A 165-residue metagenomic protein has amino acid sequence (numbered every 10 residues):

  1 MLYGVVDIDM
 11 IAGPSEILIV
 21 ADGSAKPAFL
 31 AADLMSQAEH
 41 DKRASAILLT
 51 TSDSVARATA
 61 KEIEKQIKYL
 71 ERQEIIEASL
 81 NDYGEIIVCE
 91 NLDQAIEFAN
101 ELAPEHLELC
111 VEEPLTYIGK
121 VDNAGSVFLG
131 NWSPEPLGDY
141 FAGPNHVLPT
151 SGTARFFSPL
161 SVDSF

Functional and structural regions predicted by a protein language model:
M1-S45: Conserved NAD(P)+-binding/catalytic subdomain of aldehyde/semialdehyde dehydrogenases
G4-V6, S15-I17, A44-A46, G84-E85 (+3 more regions): Structural beta-strand/beta-sheet cores of well-ordered domains, especially the beta-sheet scaffolds that support
I8-M10, I19, L30, V88-C89 (+2 more regions): General beta-strand structural signal in soluble alpha/beta enzymes
I17, K26, S54-A56, T116 (+1 more regions): Short gly/pro/ser/thr-enriched loop/turn and capping motifs at secondary-structure boundaries
V20-D22, L48-S52, V88-C89, L129-G130 (+1 more regions): Short beta-strand-to-turn element immediately C-terminal to the catalytic PLP-Schiff-base lysine in fold type I
H40, L48-A124: A glycine- and small/hydrophobic-rich beta-loop-beta segment that serves as a flexible "lid/hinge" or phosphate-binding
L92, N100-S164: C-terminal core of ALDH-fold dehydrogenases
